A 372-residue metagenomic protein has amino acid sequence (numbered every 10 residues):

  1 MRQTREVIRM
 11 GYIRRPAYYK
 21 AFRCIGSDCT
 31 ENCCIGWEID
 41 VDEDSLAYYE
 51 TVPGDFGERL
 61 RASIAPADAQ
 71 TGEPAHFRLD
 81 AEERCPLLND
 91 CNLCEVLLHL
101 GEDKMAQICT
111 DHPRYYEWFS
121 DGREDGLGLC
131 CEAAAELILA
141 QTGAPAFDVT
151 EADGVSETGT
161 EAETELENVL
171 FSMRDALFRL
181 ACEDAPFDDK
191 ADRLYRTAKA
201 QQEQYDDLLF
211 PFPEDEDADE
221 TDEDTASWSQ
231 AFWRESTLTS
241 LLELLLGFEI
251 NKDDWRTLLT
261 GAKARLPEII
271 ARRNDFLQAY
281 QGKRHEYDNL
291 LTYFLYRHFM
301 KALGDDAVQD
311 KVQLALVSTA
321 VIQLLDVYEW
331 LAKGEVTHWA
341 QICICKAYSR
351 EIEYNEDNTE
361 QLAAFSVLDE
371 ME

Functional and structural regions predicted by a protein language model:
M1-R9: Short, Lys/Arg-enriched N-terminal segments with co-localized hydrophobic residues within the first ~10-30 amino acids
R9-C29, I64-A106, R123: Immediate flanking context of iron-sulfur cluster ligation sites
A21-D28, A144-T150, F294-L295: Short, compositionally biased low-complexity segments
S27, N32, G36-W37, L88 (+3 more regions): General secretory precursor processing signal
E31, I35-D68: A structured, charge-rich N-terminal accessory region that forms the first stable segment of a protein and links
L60-P74, D189-L194, E335-H338: Short glycine-rich, low-complexity/disordered patches
N92, H99-D192: Internal, well-ordered alpha/beta segment that forms a basic, Gly-enriched binding/recognition surface
D184-E372: Hydrophobic, aromatic-lined core segments that form the binding pocket/scaffold for planar heteroaromatic ligands
